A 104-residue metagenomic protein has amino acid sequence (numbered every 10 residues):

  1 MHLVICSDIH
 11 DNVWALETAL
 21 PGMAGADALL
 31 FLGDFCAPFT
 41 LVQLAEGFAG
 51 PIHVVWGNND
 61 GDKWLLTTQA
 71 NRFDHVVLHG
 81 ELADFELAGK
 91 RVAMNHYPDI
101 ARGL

Functional and structural regions predicted by a protein language model:
M1, K90-R91: Secondary-structure boundary/capping motif
H2-E86: Core catalytic region of metal-dependent phosphoesterases/phosphodiesterases, especially metallo-beta-lactamase-like
P51-H53, H79-E81, R91-L104: Conserved beta-sheet core of the metallophosphoesterase superfamily
